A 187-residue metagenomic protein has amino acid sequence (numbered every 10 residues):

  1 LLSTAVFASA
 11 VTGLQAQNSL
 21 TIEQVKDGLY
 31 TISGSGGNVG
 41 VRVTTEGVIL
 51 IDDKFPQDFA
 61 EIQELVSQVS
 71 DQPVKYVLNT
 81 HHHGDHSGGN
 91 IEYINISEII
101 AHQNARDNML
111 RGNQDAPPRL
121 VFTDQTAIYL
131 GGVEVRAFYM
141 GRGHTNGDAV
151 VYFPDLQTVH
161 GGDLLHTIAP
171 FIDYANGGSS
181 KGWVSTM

Functional and structural regions predicted by a protein language model:
L1-G13: Bacterial N-terminal signal peptides
A16-Q17: Boundary of Sec targeting at the N-terminus
L20-L65, A149-F153, Q157-D163: Conserved beta-strand hairpin/beta-sheet module of binuclear metal-dependent hydrolase folds, prominently
Q24, Q103-G141, T145-G147, P154-L156 (+1 more regions): Metallo-beta-lactamase
G28, R42, D52, V66 (+8 more regions): Divalent metal-coordination and catalytic microenvironments
T45-I49, Q57-I100: Active-site metal-binding motif and surrounding structural segment of the metallo-beta-lactamase
G47-L50, F55-Q57, E134, Y139-G143 (+1 more regions): Metallo-beta-lactamase
D58-F59, H82-G88, R106-L110, T145-G147 (+1 more regions): Active-site environment of divalent metal-dependent phosphoester hydrolases
